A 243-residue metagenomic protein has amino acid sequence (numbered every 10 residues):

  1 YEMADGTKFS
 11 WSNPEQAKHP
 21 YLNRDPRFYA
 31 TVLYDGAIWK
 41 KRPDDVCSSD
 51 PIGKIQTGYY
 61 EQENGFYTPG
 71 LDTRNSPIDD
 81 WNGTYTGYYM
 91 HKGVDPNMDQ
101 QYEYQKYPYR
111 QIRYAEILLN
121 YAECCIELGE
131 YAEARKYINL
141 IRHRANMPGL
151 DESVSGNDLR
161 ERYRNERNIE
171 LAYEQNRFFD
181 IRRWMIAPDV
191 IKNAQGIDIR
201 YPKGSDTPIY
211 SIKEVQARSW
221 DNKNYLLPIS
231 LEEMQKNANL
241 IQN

Functional and structural regions predicted by a protein language model:
E2-M3, P20, Y104-Q111, R142 (+1 more regions): Long, intrinsically disordered, low-complexity segments
E2-S10: Conserved alpha/beta catalytic core and glycan-binding cleft of carbohydrate-active enzymes
P14-R113: Flexible, polar/acidic helix-loop-strand segments at domain edges
F28-L33, P108-L140, R160-A172: Extended, hydrophobic/aromatic-rich amphipathic alpha-helical segments that build helical scaffolds
Y34-K40, M147, I169, A187: Short loop/turn segments at secondary-structure transitions that flank enzyme active sites
W39, A132-E133, P148-E152, E174: Secondary-structure transition/capping residues
K40-R42, G129, N193-G196: Residues in and immediately flanking transmembrane alpha helices
D44, E130-Y131, F179: Sparse recognition of residues in long alpha-helices and their boundaries
